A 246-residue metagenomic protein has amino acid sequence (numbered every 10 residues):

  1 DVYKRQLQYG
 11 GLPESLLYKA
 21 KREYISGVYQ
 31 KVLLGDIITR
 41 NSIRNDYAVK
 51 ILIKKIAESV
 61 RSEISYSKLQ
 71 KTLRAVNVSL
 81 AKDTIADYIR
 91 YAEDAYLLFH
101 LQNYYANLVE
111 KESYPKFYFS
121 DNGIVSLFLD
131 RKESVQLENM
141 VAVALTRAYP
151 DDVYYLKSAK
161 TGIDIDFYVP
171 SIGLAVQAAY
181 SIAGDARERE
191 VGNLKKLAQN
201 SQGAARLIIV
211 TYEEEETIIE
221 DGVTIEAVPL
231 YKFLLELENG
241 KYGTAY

Functional and structural regions predicted by a protein language model:
V2-Y3: Short, small-residue-biased leader/transition segments that mark boundaries at the very start of proteins
L7-L16: Extended, charged alpha-helical "arm/stalk" segments used for dimerization and assembly in large NTPase-driven machines
L16-A175, Y180: Accessory nucleic acid-recognition modules appended to NTPase machines
L101, L156-S158, V210-Y212, V228-L230: Conserved beta-strand termini and adjacent loop/short-helix elements that scaffold enzyme active sites in alpha/beta
R131-K132, L145, P170-S171, E188 (+2 more regions): Intrinsically disordered, low-complexity Ser/Thr/Pro/Gly-rich regulatory segments
Y180-I225: Catalytic cores of nucleic-acid endonucleases
E213-Y246: Domain-level recognition of nuclease-like catalytic cores that cleave nucleotide substrates
